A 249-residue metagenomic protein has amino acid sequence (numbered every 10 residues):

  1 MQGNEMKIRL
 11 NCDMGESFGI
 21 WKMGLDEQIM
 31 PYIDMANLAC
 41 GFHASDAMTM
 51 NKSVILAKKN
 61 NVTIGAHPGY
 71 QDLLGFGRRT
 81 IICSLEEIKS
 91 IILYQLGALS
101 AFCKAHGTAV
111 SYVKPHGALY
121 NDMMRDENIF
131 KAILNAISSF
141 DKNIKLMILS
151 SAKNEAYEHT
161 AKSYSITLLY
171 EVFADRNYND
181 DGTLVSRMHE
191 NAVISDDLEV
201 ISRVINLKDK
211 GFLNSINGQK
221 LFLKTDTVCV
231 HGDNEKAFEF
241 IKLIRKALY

Functional and structural regions predicted by a protein language model:
D13, H67, V113, V230: Conserved, mostly hydrophobic/aromatic
F18-M50, E127: A short alpha/beta connector and helix-capping loop motif
E27-P31, K52-G65, K104-H106, S138: Acidic (Asp/Glu)-rich catalytic clusters
A36-H43, L74-K89, T183-I194: Glycine-rich tight-turn/loop motif centered on a GG-T
L38-H43, D122-R125, N143-A152: Catalytic beta/alpha-barrel core
A57, N206, A237-Y249: C-terminal helical cap(s) of enzyme catalytic domains, especially alpha/beta-barrels
L73-Y112: Glycine/small-residue-rich loop that forms an oxyanion/phosphate-binding "nest" at active or ligand-binding sites
S151-F212: Active-site rim beta-loop-alpha module in soluble metabolic enzymes
